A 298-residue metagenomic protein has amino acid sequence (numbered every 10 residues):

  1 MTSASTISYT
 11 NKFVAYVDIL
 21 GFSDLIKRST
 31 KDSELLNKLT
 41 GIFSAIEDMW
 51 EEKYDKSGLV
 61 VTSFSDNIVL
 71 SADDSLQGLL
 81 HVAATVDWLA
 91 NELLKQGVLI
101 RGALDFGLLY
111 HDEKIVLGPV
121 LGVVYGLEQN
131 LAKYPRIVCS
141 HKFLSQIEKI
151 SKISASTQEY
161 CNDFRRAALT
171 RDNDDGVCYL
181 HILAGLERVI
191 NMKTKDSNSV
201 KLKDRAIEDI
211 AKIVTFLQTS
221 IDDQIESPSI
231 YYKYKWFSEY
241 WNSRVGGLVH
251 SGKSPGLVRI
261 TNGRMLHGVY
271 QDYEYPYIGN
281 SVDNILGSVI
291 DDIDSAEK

Functional and structural regions predicted by a protein language model:
T2-A84, W88, E92-K95: Catalytic NTP-binding/metal-coordinating core of nucleotidyl cyclase/transferase enzymes
A4, Y134, S140-K298: Intrinsically disordered, glycine/charged-rich C-terminal tails and inter-domain linkers that flank nucleotidyl cyclase
D24, D112-E113, S145-E148: Short catalytic/ligand-binding loop motif for oxyanion handling, primarily in non-cytosolic enzymes, centered on
S29-K31, L117-P119, I153: Short, glycine/charged-enriched secondary-structure capping and boundary segments
I68, G107-Y110, L144-S145: Short, internal active-site loops enriched in acidic
D73-L76, A103-I115: Catalytic strand-loop-helix junctions within cyclic-nucleotide turnover domains
K95-G97, R101-G102, F106, V123-K142: Catalytic/regulatory signature loops of cyclic-dinucleotide turnover enzymes and related class III nucleotidyl cyclases
D112-E128: Catalytic-core segments of nucleotide cyclases and related cyclic-nucleotide turnover enzymes
